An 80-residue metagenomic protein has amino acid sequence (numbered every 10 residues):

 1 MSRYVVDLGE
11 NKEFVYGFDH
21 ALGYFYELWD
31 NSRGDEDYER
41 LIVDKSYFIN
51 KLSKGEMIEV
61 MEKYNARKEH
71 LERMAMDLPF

Functional and structural regions predicted by a protein language model:
S2-W29: Amphipathic, interaction-prone secondary-structure segments
G34-F80: Mixed-charge, Lys/Arg-enriched low-complexity segments
